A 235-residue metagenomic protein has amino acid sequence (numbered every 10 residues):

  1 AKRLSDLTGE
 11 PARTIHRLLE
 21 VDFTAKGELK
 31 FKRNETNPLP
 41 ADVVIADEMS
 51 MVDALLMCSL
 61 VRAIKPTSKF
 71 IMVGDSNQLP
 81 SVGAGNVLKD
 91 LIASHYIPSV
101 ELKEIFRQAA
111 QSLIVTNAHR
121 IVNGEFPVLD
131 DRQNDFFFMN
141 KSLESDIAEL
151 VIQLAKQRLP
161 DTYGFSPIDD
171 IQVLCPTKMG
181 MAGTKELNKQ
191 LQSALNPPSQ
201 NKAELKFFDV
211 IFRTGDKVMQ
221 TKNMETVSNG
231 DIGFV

Functional and structural regions predicted by a protein language model:
A1-L4, T14, T177, G215 (+1 more regions): Conserved hydrophobic/aromatic pocket- or pore-lining residues that grip, position, or stack substrates in active sites
A1-R132: ASCE P-loop NTPase helicase motor core
L39, K65, I211-T214, S228: Residue-level recognition of short, solvent-exposed, well-ordered loop/turn junctions that link secondary-structure
S76-E225: Conserved helicase motor core of P-loop NTPases
N229-V235: Short beta-strand-centered aromatic/proline hotspots
